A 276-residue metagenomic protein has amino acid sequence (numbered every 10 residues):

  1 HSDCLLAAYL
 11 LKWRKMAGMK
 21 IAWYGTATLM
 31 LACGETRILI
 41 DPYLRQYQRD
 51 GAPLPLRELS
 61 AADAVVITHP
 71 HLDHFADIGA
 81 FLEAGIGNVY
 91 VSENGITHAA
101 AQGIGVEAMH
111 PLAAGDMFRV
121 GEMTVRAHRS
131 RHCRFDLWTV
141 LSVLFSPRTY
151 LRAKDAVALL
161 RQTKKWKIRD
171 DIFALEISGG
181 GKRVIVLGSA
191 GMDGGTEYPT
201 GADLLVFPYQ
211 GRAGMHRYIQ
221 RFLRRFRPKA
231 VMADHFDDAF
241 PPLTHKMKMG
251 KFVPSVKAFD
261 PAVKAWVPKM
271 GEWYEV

Functional and structural regions predicted by a protein language model:
A17-M19, A32-I38, M117-V125, S178-V184: Beta-strand-turn-beta hairpins that frame and shape the catalytic cleft of phosphate-ester-processing enzymes
M30-H71, A76-A84, R134-T163, G191-Y198: Pre-active-site segment of Zn-dependent metallo-hydrolases
L39-P42, A62-P70, Y90-E93, I185-S189 (+3 more regions): Active-site neighborhood of phospho(di)ester-bond hydrolases with catalytic His/Asp-centered motifs
Y47, H71-A76, I96-A99, D116-F118 (+4 more regions): Active-site environment of divalent metal-dependent phosphoester hydrolases
N88, Q102-M117, P199, Q220 (+1 more regions): Binuclear metal-ion centers of metallo-dependent hydrolases, dominated by the metallo-beta-lactamase
E93-F173, G179-G180, K257-Y274: Metallo-beta-lactamase
L160-R224: Active-site-proximal loop/helix segments of hydrolase catalytic cores
